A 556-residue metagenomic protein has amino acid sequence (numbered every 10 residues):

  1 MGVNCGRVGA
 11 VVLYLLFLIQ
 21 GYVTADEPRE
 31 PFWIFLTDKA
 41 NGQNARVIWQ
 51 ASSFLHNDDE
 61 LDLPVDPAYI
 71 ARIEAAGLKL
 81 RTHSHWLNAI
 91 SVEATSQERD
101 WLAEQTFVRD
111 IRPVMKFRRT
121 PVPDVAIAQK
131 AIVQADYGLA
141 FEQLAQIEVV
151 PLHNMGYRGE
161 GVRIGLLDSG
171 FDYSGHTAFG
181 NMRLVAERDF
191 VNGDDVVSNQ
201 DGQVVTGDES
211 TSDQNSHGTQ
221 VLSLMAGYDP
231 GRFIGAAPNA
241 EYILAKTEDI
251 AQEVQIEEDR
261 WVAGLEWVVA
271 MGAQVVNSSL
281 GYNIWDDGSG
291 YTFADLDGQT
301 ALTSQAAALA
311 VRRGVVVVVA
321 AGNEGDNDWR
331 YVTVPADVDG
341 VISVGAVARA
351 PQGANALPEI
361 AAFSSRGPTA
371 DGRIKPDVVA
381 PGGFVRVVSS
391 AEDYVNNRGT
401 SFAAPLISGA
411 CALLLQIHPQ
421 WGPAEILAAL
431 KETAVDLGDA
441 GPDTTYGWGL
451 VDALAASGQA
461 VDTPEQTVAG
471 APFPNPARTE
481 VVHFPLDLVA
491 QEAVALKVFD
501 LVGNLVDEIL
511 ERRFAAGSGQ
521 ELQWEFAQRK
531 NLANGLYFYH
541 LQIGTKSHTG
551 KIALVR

Functional and structural regions predicted by a protein language model:
E27, P151-E257, M271-Q274, W285-D287 (+4 more regions): Subtilisin-like serine protease catalytic core
I70-L144, V149-N154, G180, D339: Autoinhibitory propeptides
F141, M271-N277, Q416-G470, N475 (+1 more regions): C-terminal subdomain of the subtilisin-like protease fold in secreted/lumenal serine endopeptidases
D168, R188-N199, A336-Q416, Q420 (+1 more regions): Extracellular S/T/G-rich loop segment that most often corresponds to the catalytic His/Ser-adjacent loop
L222-M225, I243-D249, Y331, A380-T444: Hydrolase catalytic cores
A273-V388, K431-V435: Catalytic-core segments of hydrolase enzymes
D462-V489, F499-N504, N534, A553-R556: Surface-exposed, proline-anchored Ser/Thr-rich loop/turn motifs
R512-R513, K530-R556: C-terminal tail/sorting-segment detector
